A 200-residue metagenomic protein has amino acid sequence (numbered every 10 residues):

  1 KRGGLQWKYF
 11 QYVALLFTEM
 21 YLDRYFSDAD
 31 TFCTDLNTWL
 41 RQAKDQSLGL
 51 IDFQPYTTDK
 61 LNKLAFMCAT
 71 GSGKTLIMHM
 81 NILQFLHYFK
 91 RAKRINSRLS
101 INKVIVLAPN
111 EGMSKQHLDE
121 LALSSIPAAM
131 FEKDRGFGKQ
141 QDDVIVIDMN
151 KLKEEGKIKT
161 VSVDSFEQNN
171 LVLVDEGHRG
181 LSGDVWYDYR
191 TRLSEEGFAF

Functional and structural regions predicted by a protein language model:
K1-M67: Conserved pre-motif I regulatory segment
L16, M80, Q84: Active-site signature of alpha/beta-hydrolase-fold catalytic machinery across serine- and Asp/Cys-nucleophile hydrolases
T31, G71, L107-M113, N170 (+1 more regions): Subunit-assembly interface segments of extracellular/virion macromolecular structures
F66-S72, E176-G180, S194-F200: Conserved helicase ATPase motor motifs in RecA-like P-loop NTPase domains
L76-M80, K93-L123: Conserved Walker A/P-loop ATP-binding site and its immediately adjacent core in helicase/helicase-like ATPase domains
F85-R94: Post-Walker A helix-loop "phosphate-sensing" segment adjacent to the P-loop in P-loop NTPases
I101-N102, E167-N169, E196-F200: Short glycine-/polar-rich loops that comprise or flank the Walker A/P-loop and associated switch/sensor motifs
F131-R135, Q140-S194: Conserved RecA-like ASCE ATPase "motif II neighborhood" in helicase/translocase motors
